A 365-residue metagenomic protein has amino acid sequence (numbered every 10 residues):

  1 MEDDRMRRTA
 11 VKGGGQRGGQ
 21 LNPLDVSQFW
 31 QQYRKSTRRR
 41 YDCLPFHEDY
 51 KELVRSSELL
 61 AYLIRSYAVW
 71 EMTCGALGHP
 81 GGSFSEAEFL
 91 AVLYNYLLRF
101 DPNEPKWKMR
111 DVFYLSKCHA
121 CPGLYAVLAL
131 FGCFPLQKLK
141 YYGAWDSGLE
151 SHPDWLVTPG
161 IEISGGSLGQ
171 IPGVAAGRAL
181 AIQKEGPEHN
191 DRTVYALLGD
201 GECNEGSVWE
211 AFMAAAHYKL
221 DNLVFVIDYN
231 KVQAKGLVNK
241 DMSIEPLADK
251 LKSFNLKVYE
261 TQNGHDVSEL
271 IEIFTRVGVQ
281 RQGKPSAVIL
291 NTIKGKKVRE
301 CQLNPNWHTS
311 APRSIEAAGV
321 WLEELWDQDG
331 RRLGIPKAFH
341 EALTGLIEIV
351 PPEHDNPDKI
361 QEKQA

Functional and structural regions predicted by a protein language model:
E2-D25, Q32, S36, R40 (+2 more regions): Glycine/aspartate-rich loop-and-adjacent alpha/beta segment that forms the canonical ThDP
R5-P122, L128: N-terminal amphipathic, basic-rich helices that act as targeting or association modules
A68-E71, F84-H217: Cofactor-binding active-site loop characterized by glycine-rich and histidine/acidic residues
H79, H119, S151-P153, Q170 (+2 more regions): Histidine-centered active-site/metal-ligand motif
H119-A120, N230-K231, N291-G295: Glycine-rich beta-alpha junction loops
F131, K240-S243, Q302-H308: Short secondary-structure boundary/capping segments
G160-R281: Thiamine diphosphate
